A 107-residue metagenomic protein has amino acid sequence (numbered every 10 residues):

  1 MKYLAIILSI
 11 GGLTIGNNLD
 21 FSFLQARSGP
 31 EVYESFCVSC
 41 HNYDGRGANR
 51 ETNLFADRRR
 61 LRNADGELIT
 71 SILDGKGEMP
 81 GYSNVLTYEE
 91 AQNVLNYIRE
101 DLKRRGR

Functional and structural regions predicted by a protein language model:
M1-Q25, I98-R107: Post-cleavage N-terminal segment of exported redox proteins
F23, R62, V85-L86: Short, conserved sequence motifs enriched in acidic/basic residues, glycine, and aromatics that mark functional "hot
L24-Y43, E67-D74: Sequence/structural segment immediately N-terminal to covalent heme-attachment motifs in c-type and related
Q25, A64, L68, E90-V94: Stable alpha-helical elements in mature extracytoplasmic
P30, R46-S71: Gly/Gly-Pro-rich "capping" loops immediately C-terminal to redox-active cysteine motifs in periplasmic/lumenal
Y43-G47, G75, D101, R105: A short secondary-structure junction motif
I72, N84-R107: C-terminal capping alpha-helices of c-type cytochrome domains
